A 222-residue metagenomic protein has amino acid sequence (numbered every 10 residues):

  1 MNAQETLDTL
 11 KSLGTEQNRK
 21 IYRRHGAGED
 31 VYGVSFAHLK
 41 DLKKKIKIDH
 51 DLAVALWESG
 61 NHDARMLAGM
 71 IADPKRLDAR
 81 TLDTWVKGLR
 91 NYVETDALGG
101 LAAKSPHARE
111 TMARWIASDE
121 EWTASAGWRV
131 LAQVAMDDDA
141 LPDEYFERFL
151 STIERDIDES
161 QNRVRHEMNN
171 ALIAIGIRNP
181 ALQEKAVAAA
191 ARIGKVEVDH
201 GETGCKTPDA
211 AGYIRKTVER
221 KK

Functional and structural regions predicted by a protein language model:
M1-K222: Alpha-helical scaffold domains
